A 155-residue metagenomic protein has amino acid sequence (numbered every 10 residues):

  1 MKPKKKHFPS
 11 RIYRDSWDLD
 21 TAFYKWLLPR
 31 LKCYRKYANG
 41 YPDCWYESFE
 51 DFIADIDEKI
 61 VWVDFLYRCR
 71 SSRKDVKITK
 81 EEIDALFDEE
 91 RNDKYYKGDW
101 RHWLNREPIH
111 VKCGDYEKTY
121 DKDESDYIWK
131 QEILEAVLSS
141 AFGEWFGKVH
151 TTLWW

Functional and structural regions predicted by a protein language model:
M1-T152: Long, non-globular targeting/processing and low-complexity regions
